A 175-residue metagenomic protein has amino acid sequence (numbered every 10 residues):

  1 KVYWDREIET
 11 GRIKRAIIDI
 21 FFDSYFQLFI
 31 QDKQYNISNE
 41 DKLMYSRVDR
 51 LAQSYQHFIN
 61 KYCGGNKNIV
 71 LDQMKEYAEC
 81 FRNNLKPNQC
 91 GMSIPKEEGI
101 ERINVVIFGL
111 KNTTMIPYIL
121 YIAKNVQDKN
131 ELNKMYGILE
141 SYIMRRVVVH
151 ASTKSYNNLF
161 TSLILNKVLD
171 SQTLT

Functional and structural regions predicted by a protein language model:
V2-T175: A cross-family structural signal marking well-folded subdomains
